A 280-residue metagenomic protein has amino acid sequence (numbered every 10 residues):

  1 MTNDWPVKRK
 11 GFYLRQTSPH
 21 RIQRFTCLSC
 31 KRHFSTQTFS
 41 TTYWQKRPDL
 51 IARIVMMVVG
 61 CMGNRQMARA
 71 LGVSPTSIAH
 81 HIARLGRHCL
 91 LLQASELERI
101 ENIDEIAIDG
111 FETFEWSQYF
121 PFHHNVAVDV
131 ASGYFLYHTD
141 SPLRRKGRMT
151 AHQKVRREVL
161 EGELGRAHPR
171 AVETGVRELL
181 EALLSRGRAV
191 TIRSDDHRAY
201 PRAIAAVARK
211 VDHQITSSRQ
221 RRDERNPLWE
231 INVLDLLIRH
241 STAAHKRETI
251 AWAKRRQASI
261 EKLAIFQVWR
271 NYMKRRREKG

Functional and structural regions predicted by a protein language model:
M1-G280: Residue-level recognition of single "structural anchor" positions that define or cap local secondary structure
